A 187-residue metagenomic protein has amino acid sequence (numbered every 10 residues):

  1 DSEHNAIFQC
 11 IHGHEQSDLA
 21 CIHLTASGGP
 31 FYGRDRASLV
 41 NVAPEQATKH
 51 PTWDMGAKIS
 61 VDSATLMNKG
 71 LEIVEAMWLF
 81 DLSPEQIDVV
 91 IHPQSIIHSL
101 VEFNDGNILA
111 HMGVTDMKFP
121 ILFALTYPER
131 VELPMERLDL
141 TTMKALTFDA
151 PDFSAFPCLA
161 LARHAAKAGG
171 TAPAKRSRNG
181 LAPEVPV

Functional and structural regions predicted by a protein language model:
D1-V187: Catalytic, metal-anchored helix/loop core of enzyme active sites in primary metabolism
